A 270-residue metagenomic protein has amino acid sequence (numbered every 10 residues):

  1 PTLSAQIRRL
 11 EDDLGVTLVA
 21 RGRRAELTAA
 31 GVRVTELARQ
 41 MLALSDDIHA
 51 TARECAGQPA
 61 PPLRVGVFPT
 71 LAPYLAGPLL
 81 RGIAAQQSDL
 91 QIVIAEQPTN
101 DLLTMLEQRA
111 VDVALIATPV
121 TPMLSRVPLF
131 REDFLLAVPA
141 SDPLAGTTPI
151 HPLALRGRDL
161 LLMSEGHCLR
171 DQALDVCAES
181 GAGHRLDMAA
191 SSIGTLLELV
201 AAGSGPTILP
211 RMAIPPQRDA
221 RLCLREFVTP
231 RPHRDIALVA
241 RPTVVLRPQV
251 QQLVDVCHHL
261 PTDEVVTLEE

Functional and structural regions predicted by a protein language model:
E11-A29: A short LG(V/I)-centered, amphipathic sequence patch enriched for acidic residue(s) preceding the LG motif
D13-L14, V34-A56, C257: Alpha-helical linker/hinge and terminal dimerization helices associated with HTH transcriptional regulators
G57, L124-F134, V138-L160: Flexible hinge/capping segments at coil-to-helix
A60-P122, A190: Central regulatory/effector-binding core of bacterial HTH transcription factors
L75, L224-V265: A late-sequence structural motif
P98-L103, E107-A110, A117, S164-R225: Hydrophobic hinge/microswitch elements
P122-P128, E132-D133, T147, G194-T243: Beta-alpha-beta core module
L144, H151, D159-S180, L246-D255 (+1 more regions): Secondary-structure junction motif
